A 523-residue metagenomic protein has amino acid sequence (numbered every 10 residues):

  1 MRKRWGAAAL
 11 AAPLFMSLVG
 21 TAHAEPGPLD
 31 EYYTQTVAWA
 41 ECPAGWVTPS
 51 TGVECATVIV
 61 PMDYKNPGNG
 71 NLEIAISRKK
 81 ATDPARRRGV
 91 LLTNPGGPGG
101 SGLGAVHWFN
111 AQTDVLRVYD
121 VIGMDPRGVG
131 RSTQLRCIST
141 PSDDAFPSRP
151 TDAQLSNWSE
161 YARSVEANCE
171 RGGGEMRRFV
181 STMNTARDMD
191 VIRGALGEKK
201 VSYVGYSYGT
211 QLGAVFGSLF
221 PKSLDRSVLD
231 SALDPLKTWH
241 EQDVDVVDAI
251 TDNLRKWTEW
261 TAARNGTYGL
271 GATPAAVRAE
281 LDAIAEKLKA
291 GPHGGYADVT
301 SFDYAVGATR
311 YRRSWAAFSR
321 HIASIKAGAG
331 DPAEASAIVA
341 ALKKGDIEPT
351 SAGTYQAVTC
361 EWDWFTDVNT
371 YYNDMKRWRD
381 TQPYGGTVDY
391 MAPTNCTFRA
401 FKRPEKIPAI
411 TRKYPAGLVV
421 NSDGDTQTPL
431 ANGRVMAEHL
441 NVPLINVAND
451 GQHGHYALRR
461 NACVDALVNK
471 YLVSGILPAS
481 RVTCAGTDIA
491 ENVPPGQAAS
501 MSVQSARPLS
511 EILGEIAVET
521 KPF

Functional and structural regions predicted by a protein language model:
R2-A9, G20-D152, A275-V277, K402-R403 (+3 more regions): Catalytic-loop region of hydrolases
G27, A276-Y414, V442, A457-R459 (+2 more regions): Alpha/beta-hydrolase fold active-site neighborhood
Q134, T140-A195: Active-site-proximal cap/loop segments of hydrolase catalytic domains
R136-P147, G217-A276, A308, R320-A333 (+1 more regions): A catalytic-pocket lid/entrance helix-loop region that shapes and gates access to the active site across common
G197-Y208: Alpha/beta-hydrolase fold nucleophile elbow
K413, L418-N421: Short beta-strand/loop motif that positions the catalytic acidic residue of the alpha/beta-hydrolase fold
T426-A431: Conserved alpha/beta-hydrolase "acid-adjacent" motif
G451-A462: Catalytic histidine-centered segment of alpha/beta-hydrolase-like enzymes
